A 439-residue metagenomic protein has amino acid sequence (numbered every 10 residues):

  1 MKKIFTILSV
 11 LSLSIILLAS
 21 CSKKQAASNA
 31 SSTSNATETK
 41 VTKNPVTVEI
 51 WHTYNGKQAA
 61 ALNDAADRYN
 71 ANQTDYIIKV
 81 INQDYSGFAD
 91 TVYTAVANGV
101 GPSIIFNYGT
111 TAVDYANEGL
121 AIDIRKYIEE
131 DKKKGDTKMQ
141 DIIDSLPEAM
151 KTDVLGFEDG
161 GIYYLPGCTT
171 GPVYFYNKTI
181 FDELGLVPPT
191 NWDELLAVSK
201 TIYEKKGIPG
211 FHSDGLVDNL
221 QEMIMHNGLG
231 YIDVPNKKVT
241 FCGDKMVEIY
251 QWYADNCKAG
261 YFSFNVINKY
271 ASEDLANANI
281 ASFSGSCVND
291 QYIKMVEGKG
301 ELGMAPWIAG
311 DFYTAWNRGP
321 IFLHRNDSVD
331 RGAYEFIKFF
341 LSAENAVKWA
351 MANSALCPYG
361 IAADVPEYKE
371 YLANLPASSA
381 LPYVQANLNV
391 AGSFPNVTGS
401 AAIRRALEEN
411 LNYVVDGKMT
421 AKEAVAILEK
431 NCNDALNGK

Functional and structural regions predicted by a protein language model:
N44-N55, Y76-I81, I104: Short, well-ordered beta-strand elements
T53, D64-A66, N219-E222, H226-N227 (+1 more regions): Extracytoplasmic/periplasmic substrate-binding proteins
A61, R68, E129, Q291 (+2 more regions): Mature extracytoplasmic/periplasmic domains
R68-S145, T179, E183-T190, D274 (+2 more regions): Extracytoplasmic "Venus flytrap"/periplasmic binding protein-like
G109-G171, L196, E301-P306, E370-L372 (+1 more regions): Hinge/lid segment of periplasmic solute-binding proteins
R125-S145, L229-E248, M295-V296, P306-T314 (+2 more regions): Short, solvent-exposed loop/beta-turn-alpha elements that line the ligand-binding surface or hinge of extracytoplasmic
F157, A315, S378-N431: C-terminal capping/gating helix-and-loop segments adjacent to ligand/active sites or protein-protein/ligand interfaces
S199-I202, N236-N265: Glycine-centered hinge/linker elements that transmit conformational signals in sensory and ligand-binding systems
